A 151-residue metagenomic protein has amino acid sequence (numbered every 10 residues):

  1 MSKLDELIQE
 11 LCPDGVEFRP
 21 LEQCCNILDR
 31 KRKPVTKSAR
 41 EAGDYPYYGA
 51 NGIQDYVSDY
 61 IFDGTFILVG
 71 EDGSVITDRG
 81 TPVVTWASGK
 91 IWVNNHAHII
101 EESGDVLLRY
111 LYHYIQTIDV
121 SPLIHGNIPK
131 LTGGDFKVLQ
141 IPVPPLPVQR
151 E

Functional and structural regions predicted by a protein language model:
M1-L11, K33-P34, S121-P129, G133-I141 (+1 more regions): A cross-kingdom feature marking solvent-exposed beta-strand/loop segments within repeated, beta-rich binding/scaffold
M1-L4, L28, I91, D119: General secondary-structure edge motif
K3, L7-R32, S38-G49, L146 (+1 more regions): Non-catalytic DNA-recognition/assembly elements of restriction-modification systems
C24-I27, Y114-I118: Generic, well-ordered alpha-helical scaffold segments in large soluble proteins
D29-K33, I53, V120: Generic structural signal for secondary-structure transition and capping sites
G49-Q116, H125-I128, T132-F136: A short beta-sheet element
